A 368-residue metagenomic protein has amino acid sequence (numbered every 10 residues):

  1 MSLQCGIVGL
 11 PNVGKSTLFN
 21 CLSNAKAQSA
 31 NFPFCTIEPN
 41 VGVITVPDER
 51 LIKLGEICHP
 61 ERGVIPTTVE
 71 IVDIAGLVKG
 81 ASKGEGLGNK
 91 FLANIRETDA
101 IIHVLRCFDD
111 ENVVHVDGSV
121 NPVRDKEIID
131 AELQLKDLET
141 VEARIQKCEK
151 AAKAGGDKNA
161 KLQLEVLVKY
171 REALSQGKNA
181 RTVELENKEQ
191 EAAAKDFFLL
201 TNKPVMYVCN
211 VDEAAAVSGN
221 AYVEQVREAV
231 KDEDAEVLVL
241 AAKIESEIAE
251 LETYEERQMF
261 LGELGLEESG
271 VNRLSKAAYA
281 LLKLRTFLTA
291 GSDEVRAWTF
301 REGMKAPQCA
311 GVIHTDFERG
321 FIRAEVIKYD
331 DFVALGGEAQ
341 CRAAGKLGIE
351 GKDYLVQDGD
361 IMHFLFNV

Functional and structural regions predicted by a protein language model:
M1-V114, E142, C148: Conserved G1/Walker A P-loop phosphate-binding module
S2-V8, V13, F19, K147-L355 (+1 more regions): C-terminal-of-GTPase-core extension/linker across diverse P-loop GTPases
A30-N31, V113-D117, G219-A221, L251: Short amphipathic alpha-helical segments
F34, D48-L51, I65-I71, E85-D99 (+8 more regions): Amphipathic alpha-helical transducer elements in NTP-driven molecular machines
G42-P47, A75-E85, R96-A160, A173-E186 (+1 more regions): Conserved Switch II/interswitch segment of TRAFAC-class P-loop GTPases
E97, Q357-D358: Short, flexible surface segments
